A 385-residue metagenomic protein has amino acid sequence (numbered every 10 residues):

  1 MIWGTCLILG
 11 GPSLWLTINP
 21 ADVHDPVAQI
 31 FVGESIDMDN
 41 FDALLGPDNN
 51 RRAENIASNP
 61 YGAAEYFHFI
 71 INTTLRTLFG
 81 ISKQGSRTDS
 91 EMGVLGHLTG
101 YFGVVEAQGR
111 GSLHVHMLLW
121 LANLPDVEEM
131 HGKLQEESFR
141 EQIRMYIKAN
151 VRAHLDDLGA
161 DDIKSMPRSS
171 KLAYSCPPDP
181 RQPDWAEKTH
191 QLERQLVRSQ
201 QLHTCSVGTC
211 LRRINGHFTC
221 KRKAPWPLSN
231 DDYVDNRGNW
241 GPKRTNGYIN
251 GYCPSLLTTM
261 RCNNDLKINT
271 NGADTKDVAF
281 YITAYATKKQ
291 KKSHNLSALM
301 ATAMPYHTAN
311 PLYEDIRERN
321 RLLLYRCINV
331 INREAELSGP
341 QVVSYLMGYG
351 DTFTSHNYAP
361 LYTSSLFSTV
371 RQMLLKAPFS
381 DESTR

Functional and structural regions predicted by a protein language model:
M1-V115, L119-R385: Intrinsic low-complexity, intrinsically disordered terminal tails and linker regions enriched in charged/polar residues
